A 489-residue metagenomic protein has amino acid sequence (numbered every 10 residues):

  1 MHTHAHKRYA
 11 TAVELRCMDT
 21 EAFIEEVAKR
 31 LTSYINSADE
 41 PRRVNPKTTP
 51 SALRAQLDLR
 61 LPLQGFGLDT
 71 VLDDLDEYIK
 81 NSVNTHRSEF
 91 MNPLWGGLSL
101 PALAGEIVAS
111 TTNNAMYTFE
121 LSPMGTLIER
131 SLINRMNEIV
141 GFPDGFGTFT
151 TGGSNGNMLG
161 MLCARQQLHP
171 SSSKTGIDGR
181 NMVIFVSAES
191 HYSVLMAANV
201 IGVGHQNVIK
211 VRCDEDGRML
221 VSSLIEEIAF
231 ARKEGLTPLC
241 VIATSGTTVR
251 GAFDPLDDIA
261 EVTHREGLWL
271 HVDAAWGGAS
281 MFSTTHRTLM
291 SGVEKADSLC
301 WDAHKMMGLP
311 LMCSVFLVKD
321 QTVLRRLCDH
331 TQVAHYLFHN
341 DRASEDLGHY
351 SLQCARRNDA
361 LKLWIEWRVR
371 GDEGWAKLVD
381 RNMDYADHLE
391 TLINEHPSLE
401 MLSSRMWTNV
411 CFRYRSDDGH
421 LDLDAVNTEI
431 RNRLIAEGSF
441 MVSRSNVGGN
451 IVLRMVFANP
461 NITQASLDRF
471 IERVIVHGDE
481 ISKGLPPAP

Functional and structural regions predicted by a protein language model:
H4-D144, I435-A436, F440, V456 (+2 more regions): N-terminal entrance/gating region of PLP-dependent enzymes' catalytic architecture
M124, N155-V323: Conserved PLP-enzyme active-site core in the AAT-like
F149, E400-R405, V442-V447: Short beta-strand
T247, S291-N394: Active-site C-terminal subdomain of aminotransferase-like
I365-E366, C411-S416, L453-A458: Short, hydrophobic beta-strand segments
M401-L434: Conserved PLP-binding catalytic core of the aspartate aminotransferase-like
N409, A436-R454: Conserved PLP cofactor-binding pocket of PLP-dependent enzymes
V447-P489: PLP-dependent enzyme catalytic core of the Aspartate aminotransferase-like
